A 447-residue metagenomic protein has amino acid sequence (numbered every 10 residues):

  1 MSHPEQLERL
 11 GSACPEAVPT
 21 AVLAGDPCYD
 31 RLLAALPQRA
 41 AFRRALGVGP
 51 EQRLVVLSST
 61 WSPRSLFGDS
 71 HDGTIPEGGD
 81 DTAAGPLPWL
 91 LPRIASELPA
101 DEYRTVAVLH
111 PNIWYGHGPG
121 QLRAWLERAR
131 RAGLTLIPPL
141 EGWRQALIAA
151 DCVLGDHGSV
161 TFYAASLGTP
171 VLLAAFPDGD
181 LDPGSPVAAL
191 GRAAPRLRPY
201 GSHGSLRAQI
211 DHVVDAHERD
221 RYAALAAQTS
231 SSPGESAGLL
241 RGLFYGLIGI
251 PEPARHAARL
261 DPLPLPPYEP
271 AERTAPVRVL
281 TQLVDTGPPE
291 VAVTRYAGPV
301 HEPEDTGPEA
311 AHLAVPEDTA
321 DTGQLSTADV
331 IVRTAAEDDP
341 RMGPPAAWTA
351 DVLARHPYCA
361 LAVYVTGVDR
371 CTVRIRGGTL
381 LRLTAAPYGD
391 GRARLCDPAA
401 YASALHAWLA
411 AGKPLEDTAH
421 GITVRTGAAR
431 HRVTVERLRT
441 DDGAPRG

Functional and structural regions predicted by a protein language model:
M1, V22, V106, C152-L154 (+2 more regions): Hydrophobic/aromatic beta-strand patches that form the interior of the parallel beta-sheet core in alpha/beta enzyme
M1-P76: A nucleotide-sugar donor-handling region in carbohydrate enzymes
R9-S12, L33-L36, L66-S70, G116-G120 (+3 more regions): A short acidic (Asp/Glu
G68-T105: Short hydrophobic signal-anchor/transmembrane segments that target glycosyltransferases and glycosylation machinery
P92-P138: Catalytic donor nucleotide-activated moiety binding site of glycosyltransferases and closely related
P138-P183: A donor-sugar binding/catalytic signature common to diverse glycosyltransferases and related nucleotide-sugar
P170-V213: Nucleotide-sugar donor-binding patch of glycosyltransferase catalytic domains
G201-R374, G378-G447: C-terminal amphipathic helix plus adjacent low-complexity, charged tail appended to glycosyltransferase catalytic
